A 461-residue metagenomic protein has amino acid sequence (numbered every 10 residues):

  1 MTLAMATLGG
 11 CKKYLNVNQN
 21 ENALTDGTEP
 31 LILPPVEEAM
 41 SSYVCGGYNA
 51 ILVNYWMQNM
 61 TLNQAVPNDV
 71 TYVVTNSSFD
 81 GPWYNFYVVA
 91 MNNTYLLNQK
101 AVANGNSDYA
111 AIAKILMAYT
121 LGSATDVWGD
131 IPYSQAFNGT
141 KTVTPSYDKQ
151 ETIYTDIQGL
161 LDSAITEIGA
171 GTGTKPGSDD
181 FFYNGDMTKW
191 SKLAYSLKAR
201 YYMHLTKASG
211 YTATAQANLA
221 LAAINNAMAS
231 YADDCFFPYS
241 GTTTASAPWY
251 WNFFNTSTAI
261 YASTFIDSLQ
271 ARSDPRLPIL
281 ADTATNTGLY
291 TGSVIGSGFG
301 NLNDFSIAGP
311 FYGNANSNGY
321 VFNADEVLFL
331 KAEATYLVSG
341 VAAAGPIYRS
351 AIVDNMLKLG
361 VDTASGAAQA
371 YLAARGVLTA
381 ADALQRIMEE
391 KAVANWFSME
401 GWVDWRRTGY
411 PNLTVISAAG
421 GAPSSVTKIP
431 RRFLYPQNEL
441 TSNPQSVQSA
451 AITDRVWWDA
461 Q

Functional and structural regions predicted by a protein language model:
M1-G10: Sec-dependent bacterial lipoprotein signal peptides
G10-V66, V70-V73, S77, N85-V88 (+4 more regions): Membrane-proximal, proline-rich intrinsically disordered regions
C11-K13, V36, A118, I157 (+1 more regions): Terminal processing/anchoring signals of secreted or surface-associated proteins and related intramolecular
G27-P30, T61-L357, V377-L384: Structured, solvent-exposed acidic/aromatic patches
G171-T174, S209, K358-D362, A394-V403 (+1 more regions): Substrate-binding/catalytic groove segments of enzymes that remodel or degrade extracellular structural polymers
M187, I266, A271, L277-A281 (+1 more regions): Long, intrinsically disordered, low-complexity segments
A364-A370: Surface-exposed intrinsically disordered loops and tails
